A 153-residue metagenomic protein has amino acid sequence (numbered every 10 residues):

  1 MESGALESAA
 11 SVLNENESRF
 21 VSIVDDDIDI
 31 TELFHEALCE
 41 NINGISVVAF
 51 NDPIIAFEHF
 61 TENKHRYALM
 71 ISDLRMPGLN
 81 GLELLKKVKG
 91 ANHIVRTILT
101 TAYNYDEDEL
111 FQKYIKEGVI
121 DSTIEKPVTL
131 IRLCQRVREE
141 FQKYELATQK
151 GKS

Functional and structural regions predicted by a protein language model:
N14, I28-V48: Two-component/phosphorelay signaling modules centered on CheY-like receiver
D25, D73: Active-site residues of response regulator receiver
A49-L69: Acidic, metal-coordinating helix/loop segments flanking the phosphotransfer/catalytic sites of two-component signaling
N51-D52, N80-E83: Acidic catalytic/metal-coordinating carboxylates
E58, L82-I94, K113: Short amphipathic alpha-helix used as the core "switch/output" element in two-component signaling
M76: Receiver (REC) domain active-site loop signature in two-component systems and cognate sites in sensor histidine kinases
T100-A102: Hydrophobic/aromatic residues positioned on beta-strands within the core alpha/beta folds
E125-V137: C-terminal output helix
